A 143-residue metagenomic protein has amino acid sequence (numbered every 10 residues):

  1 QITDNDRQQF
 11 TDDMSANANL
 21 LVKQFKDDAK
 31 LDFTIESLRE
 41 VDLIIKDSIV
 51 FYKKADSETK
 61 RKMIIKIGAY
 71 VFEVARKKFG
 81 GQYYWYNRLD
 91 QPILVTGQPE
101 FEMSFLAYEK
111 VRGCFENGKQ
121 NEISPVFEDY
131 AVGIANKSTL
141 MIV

Functional and structural regions predicted by a protein language model:
Q1, Q8-Q9, Q24, Q82 (+3 more regions): Residue-identity detector for glutamine
Q1-K62: N-terminal low-complexity, intrinsically disordered segments
I2, I35, I44-I45, I49 (+5 more regions): Weak global preference for isoleucine
S15, K30, R88, G113 (+1 more regions): Short linear sequence elements within intrinsically disordered, low-complexity coil regions
L21, F25-D32, S48-A55, Y70 (+5 more regions): Short secondary-structure junctions and interdomain/linker hinges
T59-C114: Amphipathic protein-protein interaction modules
V95-V143: A recognition module on extended beta-rich or small alphabeta surfaces enriched in W/G with H and D/E
